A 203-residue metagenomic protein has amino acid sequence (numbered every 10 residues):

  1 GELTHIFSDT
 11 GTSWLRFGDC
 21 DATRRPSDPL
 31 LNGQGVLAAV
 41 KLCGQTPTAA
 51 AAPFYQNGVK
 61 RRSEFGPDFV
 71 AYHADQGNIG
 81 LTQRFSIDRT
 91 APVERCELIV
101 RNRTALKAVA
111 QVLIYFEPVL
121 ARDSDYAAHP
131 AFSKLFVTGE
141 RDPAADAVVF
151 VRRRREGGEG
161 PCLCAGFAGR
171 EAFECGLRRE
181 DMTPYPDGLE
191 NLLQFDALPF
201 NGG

Functional and structural regions predicted by a protein language model:
G1-G203: Anionic coordination/interaction segments
